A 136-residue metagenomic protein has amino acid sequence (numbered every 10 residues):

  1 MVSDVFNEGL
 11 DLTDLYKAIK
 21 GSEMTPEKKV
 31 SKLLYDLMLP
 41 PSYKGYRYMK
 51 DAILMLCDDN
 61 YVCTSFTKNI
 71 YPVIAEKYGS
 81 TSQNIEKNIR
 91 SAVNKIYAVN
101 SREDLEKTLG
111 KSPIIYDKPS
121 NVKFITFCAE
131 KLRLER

Functional and structural regions predicted by a protein language model:
M1-M24: Acidic, serine/proline-rich, intrinsically disordered low-complexity segments
V5, N60, K123-T126: Intrinsic disorder/low-structure terminal segments
L10-L15, L33-L39, L54-L56, L105 (+2 more regions): Generic detector of leucine side chains in alpha-helical contexts
E23-S80, V93-Y97: C-terminal output/effector regions of signal-responsive regulators
I70, E76-Y78, K87-R90, N94-R136: C-terminal engagement/docking regions of AAA+ P-loop ATPases
Q83: Recognition helix of helix-turn-helix DNA-binding domains
